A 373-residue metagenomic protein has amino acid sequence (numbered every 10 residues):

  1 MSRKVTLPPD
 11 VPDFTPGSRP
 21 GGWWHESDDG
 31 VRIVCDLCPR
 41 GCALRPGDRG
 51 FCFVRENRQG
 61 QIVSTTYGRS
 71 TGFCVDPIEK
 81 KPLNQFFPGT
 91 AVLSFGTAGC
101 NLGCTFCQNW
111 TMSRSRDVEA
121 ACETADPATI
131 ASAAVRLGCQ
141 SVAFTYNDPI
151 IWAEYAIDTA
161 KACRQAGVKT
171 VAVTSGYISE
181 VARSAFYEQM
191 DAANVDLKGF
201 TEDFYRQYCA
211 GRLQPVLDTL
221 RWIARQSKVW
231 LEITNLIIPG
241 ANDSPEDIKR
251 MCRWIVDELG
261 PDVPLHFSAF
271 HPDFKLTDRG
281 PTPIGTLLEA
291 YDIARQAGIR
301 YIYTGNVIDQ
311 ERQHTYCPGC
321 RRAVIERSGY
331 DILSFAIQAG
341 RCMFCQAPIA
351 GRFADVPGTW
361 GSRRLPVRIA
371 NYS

Functional and structural regions predicted by a protein language model:
M1-P46, G240-S373: Auxiliary Fe-S-binding modules of radical SAM enzymes
C35, L44, F53-V54, S64-T65 (+12 more regions): Generic structural "secondary-structure junction" signal
D36-P39, F53, A98-N101, T105-Q108 (+2 more regions): Cys/His/Pro-rich metal-binding microdomains
G41-T65, N109-E119, V324-Y330, I349-D355: Iron-sulfur (Fe-S) cluster-binding segments and ferredoxin-like electron-carrier domains, especially [2Fe-2S]
D48, C100, T201: A generic "binding-loop/recognition-motif" signal
N57-A192, W360-A370: Conserved Radical SAM active-site core
T124-G285, A290-I293: Conserved AdoMet/S-adenosylmethionine-binding subsite of the radical SAM
